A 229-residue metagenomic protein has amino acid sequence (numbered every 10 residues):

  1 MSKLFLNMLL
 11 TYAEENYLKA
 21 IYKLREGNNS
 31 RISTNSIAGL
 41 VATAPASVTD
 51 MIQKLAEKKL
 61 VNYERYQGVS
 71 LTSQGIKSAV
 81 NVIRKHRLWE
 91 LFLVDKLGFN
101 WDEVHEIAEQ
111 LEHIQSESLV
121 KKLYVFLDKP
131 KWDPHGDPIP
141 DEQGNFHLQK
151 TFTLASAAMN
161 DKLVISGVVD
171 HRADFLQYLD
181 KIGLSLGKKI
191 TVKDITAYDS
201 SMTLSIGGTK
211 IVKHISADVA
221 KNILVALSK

Functional and structural regions predicted by a protein language model:
M1-M8: Short, Lys/Arg-enriched N-terminal segment that forms or immediately precedes the first helix of a structured domain
L9-T43: N-terminal helix-turn-helix DNA-binding core of bacterial DNA-binding proteins
T49-Q53: Short, hydrophobic-biased segments on the C-terminal half of alpha helices that form "recognition helices"
A56-E64: A short, conserved structural fragment
Q67-H86: Basic, amphipathic "hinge/linker" alpha-helix immediately C-terminal to the N-terminal HTH DNA-binding motif
E90-L91: Non-catalytic accessory regions
E112-V219: Mid-protein regulatory/catalytic core that forms ligand/cofactor-binding pockets and protein-protein interaction
